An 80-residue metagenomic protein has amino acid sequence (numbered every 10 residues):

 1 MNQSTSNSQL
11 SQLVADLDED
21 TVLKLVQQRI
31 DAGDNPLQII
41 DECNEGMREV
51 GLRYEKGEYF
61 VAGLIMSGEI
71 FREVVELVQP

Functional and structural regions predicted by a protein language model:
M1-P80: Long amphipathic alpha-helical segments
